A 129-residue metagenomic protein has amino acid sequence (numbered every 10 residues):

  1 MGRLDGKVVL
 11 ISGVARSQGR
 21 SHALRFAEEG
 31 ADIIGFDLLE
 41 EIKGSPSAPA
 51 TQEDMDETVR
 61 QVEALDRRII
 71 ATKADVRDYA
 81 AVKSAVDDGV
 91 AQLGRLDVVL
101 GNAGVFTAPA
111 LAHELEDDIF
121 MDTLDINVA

Functional and structural regions predicted by a protein language model:
G2-E40: Canonical Rossmann dinucleotide-binding motif of NAD(H)/NADP(H)-dependent dehydrogenases/reductases, specifically
D5, L65-I69, D88-G101, T107-A108: A glycine-rich helix->loop->beta "capping" turn within Rossmann-like NAD(P)(H)-dependent oxidoreductase domains
A31-E57: Conserved glycine-rich Rossmann-like NAD(P)H-binding loop of the short-chain dehydrogenase/reductase
E41, F106-L111: Helix N-cap/beta-alpha junction loops of NAD(P)-dependent oxidoreductase domains
Q52-E53, K73-A85, D117: The beta1-alpha1 cofactor-binding region of Rossmann-like NAD(H)/NADP(H)-dependent oxidoreductases
T72-K73, D125: Conserved residues in the N-terminal Rossmann fold of short-chain dehydrogenase/reductase
A110-A112, E116-L124: Substrate-binding pocket helix/loop in short-chain dehydrogenase/reductase
